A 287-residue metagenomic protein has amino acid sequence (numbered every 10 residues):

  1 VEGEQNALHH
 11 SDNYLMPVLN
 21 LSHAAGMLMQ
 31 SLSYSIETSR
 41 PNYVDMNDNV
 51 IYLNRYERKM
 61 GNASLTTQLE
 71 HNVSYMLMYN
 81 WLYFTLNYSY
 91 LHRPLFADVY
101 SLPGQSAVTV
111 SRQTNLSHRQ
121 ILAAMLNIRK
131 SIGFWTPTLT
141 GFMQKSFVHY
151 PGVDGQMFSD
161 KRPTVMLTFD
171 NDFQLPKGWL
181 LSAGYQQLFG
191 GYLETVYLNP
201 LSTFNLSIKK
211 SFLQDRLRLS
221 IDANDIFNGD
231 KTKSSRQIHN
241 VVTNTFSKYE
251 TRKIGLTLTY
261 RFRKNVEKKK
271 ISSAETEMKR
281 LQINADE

Functional and structural regions predicted by a protein language model:
V1-E287: Exposed, low-structure sequence patches enriched in small/polar residues
